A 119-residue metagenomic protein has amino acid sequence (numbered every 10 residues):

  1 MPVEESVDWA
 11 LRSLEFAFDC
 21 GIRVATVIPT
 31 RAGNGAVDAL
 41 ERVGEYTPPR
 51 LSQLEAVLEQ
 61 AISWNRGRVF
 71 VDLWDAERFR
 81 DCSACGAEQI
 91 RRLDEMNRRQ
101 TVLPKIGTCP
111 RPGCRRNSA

Functional and structural regions predicted by a protein language model:
M1-S13, P48-S52: Active-site glycine- and acidic-residue-rich loops that bind and position anionic ligands or nucleotide-like cofactors
F18-C20, V24-A119: Auxiliary Fe-S-binding modules of radical SAM enzymes
